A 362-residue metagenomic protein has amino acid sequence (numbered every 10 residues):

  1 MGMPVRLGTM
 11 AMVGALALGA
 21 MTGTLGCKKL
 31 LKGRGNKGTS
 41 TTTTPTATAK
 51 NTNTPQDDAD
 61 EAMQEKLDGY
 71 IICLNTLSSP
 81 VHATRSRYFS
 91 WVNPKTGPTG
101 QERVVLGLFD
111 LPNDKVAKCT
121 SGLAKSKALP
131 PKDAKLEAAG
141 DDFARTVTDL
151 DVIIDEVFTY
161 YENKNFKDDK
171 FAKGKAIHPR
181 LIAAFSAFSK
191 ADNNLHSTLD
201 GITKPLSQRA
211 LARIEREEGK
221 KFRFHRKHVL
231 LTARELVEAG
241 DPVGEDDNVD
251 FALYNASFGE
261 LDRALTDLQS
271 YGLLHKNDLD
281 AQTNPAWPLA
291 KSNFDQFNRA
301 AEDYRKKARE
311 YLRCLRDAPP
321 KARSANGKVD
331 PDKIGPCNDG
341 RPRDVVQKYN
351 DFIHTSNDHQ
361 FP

Functional and structural regions predicted by a protein language model:
M1-M12: Bacterial N-terminal signal peptides that target proteins for export
A11-T22: Bacterial N-terminal signal peptides
L25-L30: Bacterial signal peptide processing site
G38-V105, K175, R209-E245, D358-P362: Immediate post-signal-peptide N-terminus of mature secreted/exported proteins
D57-K175: N-terminal Sec/ER secretory leader and immediately downstream segment of secreted/extracellular precursors
T84-P98, S126-D133, I154-D168, I202 (+5 more regions): Secondary-structure edge/capping motif, primarily at the C-terminal ends of alpha-helices and the immediately following
H178-Y304: Extended amphipathic alpha-helical interaction segments
A256-P362: A cross-kingdom marker for long, charged
